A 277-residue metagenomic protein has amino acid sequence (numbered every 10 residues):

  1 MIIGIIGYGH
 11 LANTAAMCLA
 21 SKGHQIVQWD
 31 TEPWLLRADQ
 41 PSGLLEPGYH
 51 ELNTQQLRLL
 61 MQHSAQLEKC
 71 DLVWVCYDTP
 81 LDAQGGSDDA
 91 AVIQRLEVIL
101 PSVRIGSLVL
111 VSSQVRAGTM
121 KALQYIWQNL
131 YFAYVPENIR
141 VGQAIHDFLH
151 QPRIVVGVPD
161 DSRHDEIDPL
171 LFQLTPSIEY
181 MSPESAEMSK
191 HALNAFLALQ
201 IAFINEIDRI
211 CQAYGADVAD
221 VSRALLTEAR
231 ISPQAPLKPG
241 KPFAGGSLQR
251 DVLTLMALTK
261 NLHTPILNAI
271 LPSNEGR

Functional and structural regions predicted by a protein language model:
M1-L45, Q56-Q62, E68: NAD(P)+-binding Rossmann beta1-loop-alpha1 motif at the extreme N-terminus of oxidoreductases
I5, H24, K69, Q212-R277: NAD(P)-dependent Rossmann-like dehydrogenase/reductase catalytic/cofactor-binding core
L11, Q114-G118, L197: Gly/Ser/Thr-rich loops at beta-strand to alpha-helix junctions that form or flank small-molecule/cofactor-binding
G48-M61, Q128-L130, L174-P176: A short helix-to-beta-strand connector/capping loop
A65-L67, S102, D147-F148: Structural alpha-helical scaffold elements that stabilize or flank donor/cofactor-binding regions in carbohydrate
L72, T79-Q143: Rossmann-like NAD(P)(H) cofactor-binding subdomain of soluble oxidoreductases
Q124-V135, R140-P233, L258-H263: Internal alpha-helical scaffold of NAD(P)-dependent oxidoreductase catalytic cores
